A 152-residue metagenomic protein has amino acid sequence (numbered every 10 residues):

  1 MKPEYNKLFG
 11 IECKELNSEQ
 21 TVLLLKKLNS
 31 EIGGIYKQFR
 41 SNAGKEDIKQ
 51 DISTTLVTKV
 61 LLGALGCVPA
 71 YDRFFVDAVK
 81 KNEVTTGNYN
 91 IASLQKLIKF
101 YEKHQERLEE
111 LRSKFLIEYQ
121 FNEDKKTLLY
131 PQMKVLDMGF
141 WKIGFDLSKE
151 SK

Functional and structural regions predicted by a protein language model:
M1-I52: Helix-hairpin-helix/helix-loop-helix acidic hairpins
E4, E31-G34, G66, Q95-K96 (+2 more regions): Alpha-helical structural elements
L16-E19, L62, T127: Short, solvent-exposed segments of well-ordered alpha helices
S30, S41, V60-G63, L136: Generic detector of intrinsically disordered, low-complexity, polar/charged segments
I32, Y36, K49-D51, T55-V57 (+4 more regions): Aromatic-residue detector
A43-K81: Catalytic DNA-binding helix-loop module of base-excision-repair DNA glycosylases/AP lyases
D72-K152: C-terminal accessory module of base-excision DNA glycosylases/AP lyases that mediates lesion recognition and DNA
